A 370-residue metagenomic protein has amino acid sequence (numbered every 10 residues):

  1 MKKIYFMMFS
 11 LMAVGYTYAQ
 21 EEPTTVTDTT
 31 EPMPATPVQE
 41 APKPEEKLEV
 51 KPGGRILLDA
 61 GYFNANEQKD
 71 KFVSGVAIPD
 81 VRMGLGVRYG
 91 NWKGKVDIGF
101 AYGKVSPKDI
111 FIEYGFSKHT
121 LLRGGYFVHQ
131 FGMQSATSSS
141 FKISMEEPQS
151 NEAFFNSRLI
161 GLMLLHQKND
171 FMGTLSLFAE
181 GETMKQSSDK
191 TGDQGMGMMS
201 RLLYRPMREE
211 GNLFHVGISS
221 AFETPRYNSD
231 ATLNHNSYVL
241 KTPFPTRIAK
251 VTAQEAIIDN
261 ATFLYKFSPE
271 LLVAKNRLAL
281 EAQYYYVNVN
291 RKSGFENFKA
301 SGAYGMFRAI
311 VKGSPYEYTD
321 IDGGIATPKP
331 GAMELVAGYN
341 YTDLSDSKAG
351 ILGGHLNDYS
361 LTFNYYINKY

Functional and structural regions predicted by a protein language model:
M1-T29: Bacterial Sec-dependent N-terminal signal peptides
T17, T183, V289-R291: A short hydrophobic/aromatic micro-motif that marks alpha-helical segments and, especially, helix-coil
Y18-L57, E317-D320: N-terminal periplasmic/intermembrane-space "pro-region" immediately following the signal or transit peptide
Q39-P42, Q149-N151, A253-I258: Short, P/G- and charge-enriched loop/turn segments at secondary-structure junctions
E45-N64, Q68-T183, D189-R226, A309-P315 (+3 more regions): Outer membrane beta-barrel
K51-G53, L213-H215, F222, R226-K250: Glycan-binding loop/region signatures in secreted carbohydrate-active enzymes
K69-D70, T232-Y370: Outer-membrane beta-barrel pore domains
